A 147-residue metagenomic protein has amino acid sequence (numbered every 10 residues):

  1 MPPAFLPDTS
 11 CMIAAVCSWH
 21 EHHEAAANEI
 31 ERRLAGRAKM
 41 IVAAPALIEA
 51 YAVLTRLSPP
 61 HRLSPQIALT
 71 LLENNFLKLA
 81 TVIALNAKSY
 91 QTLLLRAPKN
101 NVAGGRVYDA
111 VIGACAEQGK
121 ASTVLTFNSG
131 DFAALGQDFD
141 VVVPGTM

Functional and structural regions predicted by a protein language model:
M1-V42, L57-T70, M147: Short, well-structured N-terminal submotif of metal-dependent ribonuclease cores
P2-A4, A110-M147: Acidic, PIN/NYN-like endoribonuclease modules and their adjacent C-terminal/linker elements
V16, L54, G136: Short, flexible helix/strand-to-coil boundary loops that buttress conserved ligand/catalytic motifs in alpha/beta
I41-A44, T126: Short beta-strand segments at enzyme active-site cores
L47, P60-T81: Glycine/small-residue-rich phosphate/adenosyl-binding loop
N74-N75, L85, N100, G104 (+1 more regions): Internal alpha/beta domain cores that form substrate/cofactor-binding pockets in large enzymes and binding proteins
A80-T123, F127-S129: Active-site neighborhoods of divalent-metal-dependent phosphate/nucleic-acid chemistry enzymes
